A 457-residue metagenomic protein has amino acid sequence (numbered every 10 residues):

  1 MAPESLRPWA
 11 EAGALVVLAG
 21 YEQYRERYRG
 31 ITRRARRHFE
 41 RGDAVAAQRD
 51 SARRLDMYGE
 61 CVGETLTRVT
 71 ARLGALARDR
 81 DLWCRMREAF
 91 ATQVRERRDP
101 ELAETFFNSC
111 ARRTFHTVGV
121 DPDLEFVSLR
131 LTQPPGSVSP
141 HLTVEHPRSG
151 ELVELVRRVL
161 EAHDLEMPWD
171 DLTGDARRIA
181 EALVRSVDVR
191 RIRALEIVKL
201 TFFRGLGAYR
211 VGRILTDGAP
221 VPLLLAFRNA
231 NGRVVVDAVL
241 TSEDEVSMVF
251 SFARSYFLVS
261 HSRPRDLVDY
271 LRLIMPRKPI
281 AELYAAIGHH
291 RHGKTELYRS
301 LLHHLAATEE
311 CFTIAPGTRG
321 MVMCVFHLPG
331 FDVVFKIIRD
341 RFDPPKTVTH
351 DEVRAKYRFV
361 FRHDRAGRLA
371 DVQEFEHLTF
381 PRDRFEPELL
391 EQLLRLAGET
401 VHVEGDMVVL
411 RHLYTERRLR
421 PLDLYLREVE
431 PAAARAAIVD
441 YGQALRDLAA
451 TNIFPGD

Functional and structural regions predicted by a protein language model:
A2-E245: Noncatalytic N-terminal accessory/assembly modules of large enzymes
A182-D423, A436, A450: Conserved ATP-binding subdomain of kinase catalytic cores across diverse folds
L424-E430: Short, flexible active-site loops
E430-G456: Conserved kinase catalytic-core helix
